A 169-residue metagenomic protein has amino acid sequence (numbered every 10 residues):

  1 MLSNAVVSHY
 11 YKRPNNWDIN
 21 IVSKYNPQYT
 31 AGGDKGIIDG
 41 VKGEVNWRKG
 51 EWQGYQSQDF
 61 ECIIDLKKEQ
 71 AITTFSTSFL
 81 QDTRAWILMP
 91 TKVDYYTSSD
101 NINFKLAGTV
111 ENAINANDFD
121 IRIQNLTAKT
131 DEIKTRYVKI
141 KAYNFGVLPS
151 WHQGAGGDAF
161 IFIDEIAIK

Functional and structural regions predicted by a protein language model:
M1-Q53, S57-F60: Short, compositionally stereotyped local motifs that mark structural "simplifiers"
E44-G108, R122-K169: Aromatic, loop-rich ligand-recognition surfaces of beta-strand-rich domains
L106-A116: Solvent-exposed serine/threonine-rich low-complexity stretches and specific carbohydrate-binding patches
